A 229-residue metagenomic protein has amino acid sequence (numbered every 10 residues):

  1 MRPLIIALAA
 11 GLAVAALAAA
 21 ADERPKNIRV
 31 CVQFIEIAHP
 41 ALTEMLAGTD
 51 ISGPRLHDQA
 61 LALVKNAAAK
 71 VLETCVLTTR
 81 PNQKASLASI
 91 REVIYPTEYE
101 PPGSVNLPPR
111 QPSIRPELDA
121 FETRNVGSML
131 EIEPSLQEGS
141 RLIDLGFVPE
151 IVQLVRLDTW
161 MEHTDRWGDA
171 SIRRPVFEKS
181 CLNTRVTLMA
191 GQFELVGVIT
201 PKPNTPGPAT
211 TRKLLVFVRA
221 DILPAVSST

Functional and structural regions predicted by a protein language model:
M1-L4: Positively charged n-region of N-terminal signal peptides that target proteins for export
A7-A15: Bacterial N-terminal signal peptides
A15-A21: A short, compositionally biased domain-edge/stem linker segment
A21-W160, V176-T229: Extracytoplasmic assembly/pore-lining segments of large envelope/extracellular complexes
W160-I172: Solvent-exposed, glycine/polar-rich loop segments of beta-barrel outer-membrane systems
